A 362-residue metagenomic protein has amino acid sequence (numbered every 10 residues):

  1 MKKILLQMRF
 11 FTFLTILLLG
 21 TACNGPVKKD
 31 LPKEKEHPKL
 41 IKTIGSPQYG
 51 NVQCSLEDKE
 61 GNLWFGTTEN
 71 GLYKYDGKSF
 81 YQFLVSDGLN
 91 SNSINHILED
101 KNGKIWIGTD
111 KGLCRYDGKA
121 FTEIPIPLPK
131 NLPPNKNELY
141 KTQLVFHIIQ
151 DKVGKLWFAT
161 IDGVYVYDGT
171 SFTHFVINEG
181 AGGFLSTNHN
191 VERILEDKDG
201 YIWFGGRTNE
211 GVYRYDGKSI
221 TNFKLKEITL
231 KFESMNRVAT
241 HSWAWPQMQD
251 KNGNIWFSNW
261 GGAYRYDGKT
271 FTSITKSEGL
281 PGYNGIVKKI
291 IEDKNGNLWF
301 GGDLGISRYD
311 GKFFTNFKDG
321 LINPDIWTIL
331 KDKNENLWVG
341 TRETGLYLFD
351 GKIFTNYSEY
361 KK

Functional and structural regions predicted by a protein language model:
K2-K362: Carboxylate-rich, polar loop motifs that coordinate divalent cations or form catalytic acidic clusters
